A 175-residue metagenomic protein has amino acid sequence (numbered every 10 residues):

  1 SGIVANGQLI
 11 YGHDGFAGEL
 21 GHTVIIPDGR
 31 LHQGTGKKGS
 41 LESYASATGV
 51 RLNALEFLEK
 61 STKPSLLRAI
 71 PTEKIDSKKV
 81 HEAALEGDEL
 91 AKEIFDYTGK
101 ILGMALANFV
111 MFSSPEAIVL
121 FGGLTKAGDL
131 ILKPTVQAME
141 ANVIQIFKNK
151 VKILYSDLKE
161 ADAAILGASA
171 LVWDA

Functional and structural regions predicted by a protein language model:
S1-V4, T23: Short beta-strand scaffold segments in enzyme catalytic cores
V4, G15, F112: Short, acidic, Ser/Thr-enriched surface-loop or helix-capping motifs
A5-N6, E19, P115: Short coil/turn connectors at secondary-structure junctions
L9, P27-H32, K37-A175: ATP-binding/phosphotransfer module of carbohydrate and carboxylate kinases, centering on a glycine-rich
F16-R30: A short, polar/charged loop-to-alpha-helix boundary motif
